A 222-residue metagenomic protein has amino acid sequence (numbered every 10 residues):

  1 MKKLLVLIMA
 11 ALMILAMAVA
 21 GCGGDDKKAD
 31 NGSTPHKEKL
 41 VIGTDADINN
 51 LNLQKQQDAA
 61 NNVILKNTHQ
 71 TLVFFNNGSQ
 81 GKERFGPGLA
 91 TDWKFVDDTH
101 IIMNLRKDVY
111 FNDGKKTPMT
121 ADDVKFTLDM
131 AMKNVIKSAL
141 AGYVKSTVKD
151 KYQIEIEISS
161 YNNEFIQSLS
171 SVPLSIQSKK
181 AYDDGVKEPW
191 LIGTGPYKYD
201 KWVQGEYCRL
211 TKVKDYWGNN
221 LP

Functional and structural regions predicted by a protein language model:
M1-L40, L53: Short, low-complexity disordered leader/linker segments with a strong preference for bacterial N-terminal type II
K27-V41, D98-T99, T117, G193 (+1 more regions): Immediate post-signal peptide segment of exported/extracytoplasmic ligand-binding proteins
P35-H36, I48-K55, Q80-E83, N112 (+3 more regions): Short, solvent-exposed loop/turn elements at domain surfaces
H36-A46, H100-N104, V124-T127, I154-I156 (+2 more regions): Short, well-ordered beta-strand elements
G43-V96, I192: N-terminal lobe/hinge region of extracytoplasmic solute-binding protein
N76-Q80, L169-P222: Gly/Pro-rich hinge or "lid" segments in bacterial periplasmic/extracellular proteins
T91-V135, E155: Aromatic- and charge-enriched surface segment that lines or borders ligand/interaction sites
K94, I102, I136-K180, K198-V203: Surface-exposed binding/hinge segments that line and control ligand-binding clefts or catalytic entry sites
